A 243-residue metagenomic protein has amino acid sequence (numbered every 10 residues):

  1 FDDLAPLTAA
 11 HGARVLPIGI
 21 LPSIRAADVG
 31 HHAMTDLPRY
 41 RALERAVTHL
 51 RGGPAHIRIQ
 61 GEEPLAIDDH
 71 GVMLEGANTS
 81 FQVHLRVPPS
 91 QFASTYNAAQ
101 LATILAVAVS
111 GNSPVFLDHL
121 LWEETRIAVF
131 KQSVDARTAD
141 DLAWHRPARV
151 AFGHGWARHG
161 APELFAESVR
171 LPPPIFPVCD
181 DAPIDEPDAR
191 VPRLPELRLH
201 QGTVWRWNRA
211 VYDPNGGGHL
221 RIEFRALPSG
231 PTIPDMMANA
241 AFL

Functional and structural regions predicted by a protein language model:
F1-L243: Phosphate/nucleotide-binding catalytic core
